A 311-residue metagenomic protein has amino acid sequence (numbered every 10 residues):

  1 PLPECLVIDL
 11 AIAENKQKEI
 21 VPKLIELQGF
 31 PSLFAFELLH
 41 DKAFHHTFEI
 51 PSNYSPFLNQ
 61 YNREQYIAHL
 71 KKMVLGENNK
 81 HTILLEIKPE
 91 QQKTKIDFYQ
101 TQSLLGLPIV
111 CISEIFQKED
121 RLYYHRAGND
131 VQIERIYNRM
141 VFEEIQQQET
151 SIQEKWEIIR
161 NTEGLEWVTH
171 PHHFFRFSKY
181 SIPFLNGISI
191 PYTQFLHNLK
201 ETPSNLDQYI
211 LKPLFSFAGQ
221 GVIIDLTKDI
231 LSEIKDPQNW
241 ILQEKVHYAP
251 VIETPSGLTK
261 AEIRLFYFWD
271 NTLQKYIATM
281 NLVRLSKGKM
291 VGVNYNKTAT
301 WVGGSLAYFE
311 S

Functional and structural regions predicted by a protein language model:
P1-P31, F266-D270, V283: Conserved metal-phosphate-binding beta-hairpin within the catalytic cores of diverse ATP-dependent phosphoryl-transfer
A11, L33-E37, D41-S311: Domain-scale recognition of functional cores that engage charged ligands
